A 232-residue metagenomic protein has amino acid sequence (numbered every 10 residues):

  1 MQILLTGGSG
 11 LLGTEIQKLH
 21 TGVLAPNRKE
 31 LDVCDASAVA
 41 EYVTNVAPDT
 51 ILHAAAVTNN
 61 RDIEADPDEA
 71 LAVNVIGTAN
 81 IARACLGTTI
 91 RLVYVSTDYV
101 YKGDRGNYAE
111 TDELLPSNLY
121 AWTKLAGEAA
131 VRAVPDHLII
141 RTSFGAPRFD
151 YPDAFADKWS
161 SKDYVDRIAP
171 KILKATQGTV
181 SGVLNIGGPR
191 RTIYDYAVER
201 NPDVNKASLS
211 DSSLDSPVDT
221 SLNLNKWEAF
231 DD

Functional and structural regions predicted by a protein language model:
M1-H20: N-terminal Rossmann NAD(P)H-binding glycine-rich loop of SDR-like oxidoreductase domains
T21-E41: Adenosine-cofactor binding site in Rossmann-like domains, unifying the SAM/SAH pocket of S-adenosylmethionine-dependent
C34, A65, E69-N80, L114 (+2 more regions): Glycine-rich NAD(P)-binding loop of the Rossmann-fold in SDR/ketoreductase-type enzymes
A36-V73, A84: NAD(P)H-binding glycine-rich loop region in Rossmannoid oxidoreductase-like domains and their noncatalytic homologs
A79-L115: Conserved Rossmann-fold NAD(P)-dependent oxidoreductase catalytic core, especially the SDR/UDP-sugar
L115-S143: Active-site Tyr-X1-5-Lys
Y151-T176, G182: Substrate-positioning beta->alpha
K171-D219: Mid/C-terminal beta-alpha module of Rossmann-like enzyme folds, strongest in SDR-family dehydrogenases/epimerases
